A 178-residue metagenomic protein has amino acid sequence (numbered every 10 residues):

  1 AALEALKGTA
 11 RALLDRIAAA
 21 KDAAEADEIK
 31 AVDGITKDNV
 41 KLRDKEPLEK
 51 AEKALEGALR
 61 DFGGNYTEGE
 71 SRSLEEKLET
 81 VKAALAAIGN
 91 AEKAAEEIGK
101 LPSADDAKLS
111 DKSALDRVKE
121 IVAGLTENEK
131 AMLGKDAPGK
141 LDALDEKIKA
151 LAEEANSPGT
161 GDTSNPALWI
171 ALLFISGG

Functional and structural regions predicted by a protein language model:
A1-S157: Beta-rich interaction/scaffold domains
N165-G178: A cross-kingdom C-terminal cell-surface attachment/processing module
